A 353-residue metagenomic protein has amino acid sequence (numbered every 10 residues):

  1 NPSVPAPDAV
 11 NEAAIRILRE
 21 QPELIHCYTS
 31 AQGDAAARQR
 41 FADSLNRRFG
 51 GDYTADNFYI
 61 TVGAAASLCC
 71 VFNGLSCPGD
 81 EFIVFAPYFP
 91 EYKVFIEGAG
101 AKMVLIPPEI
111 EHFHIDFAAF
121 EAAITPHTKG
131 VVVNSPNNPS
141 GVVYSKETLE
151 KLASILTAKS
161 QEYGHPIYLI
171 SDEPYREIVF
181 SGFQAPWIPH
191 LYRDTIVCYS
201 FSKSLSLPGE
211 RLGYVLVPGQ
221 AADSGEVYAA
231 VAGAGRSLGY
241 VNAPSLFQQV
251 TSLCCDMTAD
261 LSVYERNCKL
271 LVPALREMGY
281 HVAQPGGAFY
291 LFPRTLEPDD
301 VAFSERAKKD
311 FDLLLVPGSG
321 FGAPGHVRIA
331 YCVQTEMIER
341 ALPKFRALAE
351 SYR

Functional and structural regions predicted by a protein language model:
N1-G63, C70, C254-M257, S351-R353: N-terminal small-domain helix-loop-helix segment of the aminotransferase-like
D43, E121, E305-L315, F321-R353: PLP-dependent enzyme catalytic core of the Aspartate aminotransferase-like
G74-I96: Conserved PLP-anchoring active-site segment centered on the Schiff-base-forming lysine
E97-V104: A short helix-loop-beta submotif of the ANL/AMP-binding
I110-F183: Active-site phosphate-binding strand-loop segment of PLP-dependent enzymes
R193-E265, K269-V272, A349: Conserved core segment of the aminotransferase class I/II
S245-S252, Y264-R276, V282-R294, G325: Conserved glycine-rich beta-strand-loop-beta hairpin in the small C-terminal domain of fold type I
